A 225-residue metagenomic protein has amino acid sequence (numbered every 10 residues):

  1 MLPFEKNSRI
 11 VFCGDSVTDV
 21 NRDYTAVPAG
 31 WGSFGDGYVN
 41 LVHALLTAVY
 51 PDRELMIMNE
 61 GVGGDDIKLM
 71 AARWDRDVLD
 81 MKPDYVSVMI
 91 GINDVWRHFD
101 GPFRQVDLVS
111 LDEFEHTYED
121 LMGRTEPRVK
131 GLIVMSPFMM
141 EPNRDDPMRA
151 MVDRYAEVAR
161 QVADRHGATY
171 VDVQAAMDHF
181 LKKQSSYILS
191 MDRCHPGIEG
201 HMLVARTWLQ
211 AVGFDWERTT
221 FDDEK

Functional and structural regions predicted by a protein language model:
L2-G32: Short glycine-rich His-centered loop
P3-K6, D36-M56, D65-E224: Alpha-helical cap/lid subdomain in secreted, periplasmic, or secretory-pathway luminal O-acyl-processing enzymes
G61-G63: Short, solvent-exposed turn/loop segments enriched in Gly/Ser/Thr/Pro and often Arg
